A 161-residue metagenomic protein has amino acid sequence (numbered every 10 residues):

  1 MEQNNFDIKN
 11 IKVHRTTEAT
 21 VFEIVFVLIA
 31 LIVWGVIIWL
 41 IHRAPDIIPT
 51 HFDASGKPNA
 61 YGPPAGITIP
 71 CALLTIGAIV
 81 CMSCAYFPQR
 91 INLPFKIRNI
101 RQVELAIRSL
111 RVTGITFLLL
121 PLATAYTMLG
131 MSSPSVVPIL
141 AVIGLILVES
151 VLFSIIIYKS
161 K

Functional and structural regions predicted by a protein language model:
E2-K161: Active-site bordering "gate/hinge" segments that shape substrate access to catalytic or cofactor-binding pockets
